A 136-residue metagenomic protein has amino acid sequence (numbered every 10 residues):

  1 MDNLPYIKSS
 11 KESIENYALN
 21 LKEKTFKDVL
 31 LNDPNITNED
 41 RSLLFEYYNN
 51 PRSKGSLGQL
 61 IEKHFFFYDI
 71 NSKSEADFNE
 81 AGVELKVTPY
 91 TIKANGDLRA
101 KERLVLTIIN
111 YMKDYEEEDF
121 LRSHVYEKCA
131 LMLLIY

Functional and structural regions predicted by a protein language model:
M1-N79, E84-Y136: Nucleic-acid endonuclease domains
